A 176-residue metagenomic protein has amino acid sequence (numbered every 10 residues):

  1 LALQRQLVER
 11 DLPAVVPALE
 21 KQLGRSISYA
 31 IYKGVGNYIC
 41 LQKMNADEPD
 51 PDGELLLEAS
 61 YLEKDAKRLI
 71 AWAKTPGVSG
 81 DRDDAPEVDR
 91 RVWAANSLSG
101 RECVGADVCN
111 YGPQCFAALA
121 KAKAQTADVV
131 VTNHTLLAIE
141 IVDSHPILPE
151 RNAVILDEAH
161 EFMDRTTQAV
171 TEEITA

Functional and structural regions predicted by a protein language model:
A2-D128: A substrate-engagement module of RecA-like helicase motors
A2-L3, L137, E161-D164: Residues immediately C-terminal
V8-E9, V142-H145, T167-Q168: Short amphipathic alpha-helical segments
L12-A14, I147-P149, V170-E173: Glycine-rich, phosphate-binding/catalytic loops in enzymes
Y111-K121, T132-E150: Conserved RecA-like ASCE ATPase "motif II neighborhood" in helicase/translocase motors
D128, N152-A153: The start of beta-strands in P-loop NTPase/AAA+ ATPase cores
H160, R165-A176: Conserved phosphoryl-transfer catalytic core
